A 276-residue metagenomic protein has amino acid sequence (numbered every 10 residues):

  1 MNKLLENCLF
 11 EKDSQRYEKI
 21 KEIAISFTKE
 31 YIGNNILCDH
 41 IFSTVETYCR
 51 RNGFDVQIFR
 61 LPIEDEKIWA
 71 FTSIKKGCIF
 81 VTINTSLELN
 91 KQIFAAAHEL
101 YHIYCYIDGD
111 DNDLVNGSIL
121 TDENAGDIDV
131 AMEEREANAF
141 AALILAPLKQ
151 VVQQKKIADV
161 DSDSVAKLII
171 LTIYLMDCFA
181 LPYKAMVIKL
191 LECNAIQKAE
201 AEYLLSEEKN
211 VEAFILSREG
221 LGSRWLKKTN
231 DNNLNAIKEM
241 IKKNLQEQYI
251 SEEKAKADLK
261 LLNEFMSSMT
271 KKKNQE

Functional and structural regions predicted by a protein language model:
M1-E276: Active-site hotspot residues in diverse enzymes, especially metal/ion-binding acidic/histidine motifs
